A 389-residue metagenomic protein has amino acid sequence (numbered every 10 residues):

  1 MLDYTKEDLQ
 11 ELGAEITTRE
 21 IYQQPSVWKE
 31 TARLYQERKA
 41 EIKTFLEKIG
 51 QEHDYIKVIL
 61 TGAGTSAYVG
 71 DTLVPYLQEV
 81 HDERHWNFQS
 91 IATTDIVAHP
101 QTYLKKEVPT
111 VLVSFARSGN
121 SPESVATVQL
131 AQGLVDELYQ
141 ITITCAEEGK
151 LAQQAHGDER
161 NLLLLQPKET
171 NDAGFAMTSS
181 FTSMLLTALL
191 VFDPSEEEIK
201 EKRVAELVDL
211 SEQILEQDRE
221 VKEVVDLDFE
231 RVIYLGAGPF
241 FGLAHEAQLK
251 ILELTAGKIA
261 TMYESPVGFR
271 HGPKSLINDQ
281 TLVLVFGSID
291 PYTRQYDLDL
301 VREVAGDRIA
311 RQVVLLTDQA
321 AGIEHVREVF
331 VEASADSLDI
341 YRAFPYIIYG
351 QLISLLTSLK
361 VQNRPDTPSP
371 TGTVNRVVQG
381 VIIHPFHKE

Functional and structural regions predicted by a protein language model:
M1-G13, T144-C145, L227-I233: An N-terminal domain-start capping segment
L2-E20, P25-S26, E30, H156-R160 (+2 more regions): Phosphate-moiety recognition in structured ligand-binding domains
E7, E11, A63, R117 (+6 more regions): Hydrophobic alpha-helical scaffolding
A14-T17, L60-Y76, A244-E246, K250-E253 (+2 more regions): Conserved phosphate/anionic-ligand binding catalytic regions in large, soluble enzymes, centered on
R19-E20, T31-E47, H53, H156-L282 (+1 more regions): Active-site phosphate/pyrophosphate-binding segments
S26-A40, E83-A92: Short coil-to-helix leader/linker segments, especially the first N-terminal amphipathic alpha-helix with its helix
H53-A205, F286-H325, V329-A333: Glycine-rich phosphate-binding loops that contact phosphosugars or nucleotide phosphates
